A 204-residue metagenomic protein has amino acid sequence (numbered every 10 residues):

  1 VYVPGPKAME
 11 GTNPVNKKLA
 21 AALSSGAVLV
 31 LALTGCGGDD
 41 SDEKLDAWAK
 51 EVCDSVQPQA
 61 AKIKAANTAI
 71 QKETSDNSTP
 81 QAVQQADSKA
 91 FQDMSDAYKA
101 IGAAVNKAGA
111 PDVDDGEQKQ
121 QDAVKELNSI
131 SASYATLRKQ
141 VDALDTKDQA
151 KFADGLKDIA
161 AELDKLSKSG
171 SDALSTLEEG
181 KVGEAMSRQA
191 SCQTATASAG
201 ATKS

Functional and structural regions predicted by a protein language model:
V1-V15: Short, Lys/Arg-enriched N-terminal segments with co-localized hydrophobic residues within the first ~10-30 amino acids
T12-S24: Bacterial N-terminal signal peptides that target proteins for export
A32-G35: C-terminal motif of bacterial Sec signal peptides marking the signal peptidase cleavage site
G38-D93, A195-T202: Immediate post-signal-peptide N-terminus of mature secreted/exported proteins
K50-K64, Q85-K99, Q121-A135, A150-S171 (+1 more regions): Generic structural signal for well-ordered, non-transmembrane alpha-helical segments in soluble/cytosolic regions
K99-V124, L137-Q149, L177: Short, solvent-exposed, charged loop/turn and helix-capping segments that join or cap alpha-helices on peripheral
A160, D164-S204: Amphipathic, charged alpha-helical segments and their helix-to-coil junctions in extracytoplasmic/peripheral assemblies
